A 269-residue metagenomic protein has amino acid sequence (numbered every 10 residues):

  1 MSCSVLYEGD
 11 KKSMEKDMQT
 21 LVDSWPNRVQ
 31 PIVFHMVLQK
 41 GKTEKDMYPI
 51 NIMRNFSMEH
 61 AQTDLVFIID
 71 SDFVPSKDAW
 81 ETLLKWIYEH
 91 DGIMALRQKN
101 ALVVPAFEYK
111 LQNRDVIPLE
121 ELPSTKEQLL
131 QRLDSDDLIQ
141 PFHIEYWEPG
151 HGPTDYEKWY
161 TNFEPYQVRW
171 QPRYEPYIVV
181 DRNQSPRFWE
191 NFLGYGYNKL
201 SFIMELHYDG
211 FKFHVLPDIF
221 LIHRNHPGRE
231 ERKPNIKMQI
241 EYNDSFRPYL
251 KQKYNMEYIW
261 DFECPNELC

Functional and structural regions predicted by a protein language model:
M1-T43: Acidic donor-binding segment of Leloir-type glycosyltransferases
V22-P26, M58, H207: N-terminal cationic-hydrophobic initiation segments that often serve targeting/anchoring roles
G41-P49, M53-R54, M58-E59, F73-K199 (+3 more regions): Conserved catalytic core of nucleotide-sugar-dependent glycosyltransferases
V66: Short aromatic/hydrophobic "clamp" motif used to bind/position activated sugar donors
I69-S71: Active-site acidic Asp-centered loop
F202, L206: Short active-site alpha-helical segment characteristic of glycosyltransferases and processive polysaccharide synthases
H207-L221: Catalytic donor-sugar/metal-binding loop of nucleotide-sugar-dependent glycosyltransferases
